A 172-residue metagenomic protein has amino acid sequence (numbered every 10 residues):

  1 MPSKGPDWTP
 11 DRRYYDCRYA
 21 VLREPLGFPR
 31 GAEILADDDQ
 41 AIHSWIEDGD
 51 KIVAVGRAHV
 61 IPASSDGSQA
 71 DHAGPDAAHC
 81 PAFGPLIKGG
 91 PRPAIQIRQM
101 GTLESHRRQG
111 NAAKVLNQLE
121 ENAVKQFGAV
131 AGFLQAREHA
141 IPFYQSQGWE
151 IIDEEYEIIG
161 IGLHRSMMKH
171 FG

Functional and structural regions predicted by a protein language model:
M1-Y14: A short beta-loop-alpha structural element at the N-terminal edge of CoA-dependent acyl/N-acetyltransferase catalytic
T9, E138-H139: Short beta->alpha linker loops
C17-R107, N117, N122, E155-S166: Conserved acyl-donor/pantetheine-binding loop and adjacent beta-alpha core of acyl/acetyltransferases and related
G110: Conserved G/P- and acidic residue-centered "switch" motifs that form tight phosphate/ATP-binding loops in soluble
V115, A140-F143: Conserved short alpha-helix immediately C-terminal to the canonical SAM/SAH-binding motif I of Rossmann-like
L116, A123-R137: Conserved GNAT acetyl-CoA-binding A-motif
F133-Q135, Q145, E150-S166: Conserved catalytic-core motifs of GNAT/GCN5-like acyltransferases
M168-G172: Short beta-strand-to-coil "C-cap" segments at the C-terminal boundary of structured domains/repeats, marking
